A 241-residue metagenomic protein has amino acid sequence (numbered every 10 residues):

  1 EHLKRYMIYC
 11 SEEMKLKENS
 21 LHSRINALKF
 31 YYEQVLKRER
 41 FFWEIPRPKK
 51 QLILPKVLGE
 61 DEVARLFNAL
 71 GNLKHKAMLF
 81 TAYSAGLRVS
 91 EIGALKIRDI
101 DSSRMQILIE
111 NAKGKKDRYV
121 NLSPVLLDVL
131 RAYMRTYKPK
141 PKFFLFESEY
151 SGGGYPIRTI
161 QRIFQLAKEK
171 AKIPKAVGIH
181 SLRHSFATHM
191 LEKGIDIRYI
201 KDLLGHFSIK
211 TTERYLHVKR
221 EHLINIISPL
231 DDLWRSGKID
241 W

Functional and structural regions predicted by a protein language model:
E1-W241: Conserved catalytic core of the tyrosine transesterase superfamily
